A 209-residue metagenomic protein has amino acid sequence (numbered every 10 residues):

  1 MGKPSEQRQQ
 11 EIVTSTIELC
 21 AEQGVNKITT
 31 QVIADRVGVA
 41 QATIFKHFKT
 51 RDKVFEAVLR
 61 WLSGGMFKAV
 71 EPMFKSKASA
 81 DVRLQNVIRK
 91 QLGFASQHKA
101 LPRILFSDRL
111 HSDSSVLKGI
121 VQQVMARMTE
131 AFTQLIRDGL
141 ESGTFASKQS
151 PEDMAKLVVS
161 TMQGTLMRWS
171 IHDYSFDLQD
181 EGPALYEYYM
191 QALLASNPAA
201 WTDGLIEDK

Functional and structural regions predicted by a protein language model:
E11, L19-K53, A57: Helix-turn-helix
A57, E71-A100, P151, A155-V158 (+2 more regions): Hydrophobic alpha-helical connector segments
G64-F67, E71, S115-S142, E152-K156 (+2 more regions): Amphipathic alpha-helical packing segments from all-alpha helical-bundle domains
M73, L105, R109-S112, W169 (+1 more regions): Secondary-structure edge/capping motif, primarily at the C-terminal ends of alpha-helices and the immediately following
S96-V116: Amphipathic alpha-helical segments used for helix-helix packing
L140-E187, S196-K209: Hydrophobic/aromatic-rich alpha-helical bundle segments in the mid-to-C-terminal region
